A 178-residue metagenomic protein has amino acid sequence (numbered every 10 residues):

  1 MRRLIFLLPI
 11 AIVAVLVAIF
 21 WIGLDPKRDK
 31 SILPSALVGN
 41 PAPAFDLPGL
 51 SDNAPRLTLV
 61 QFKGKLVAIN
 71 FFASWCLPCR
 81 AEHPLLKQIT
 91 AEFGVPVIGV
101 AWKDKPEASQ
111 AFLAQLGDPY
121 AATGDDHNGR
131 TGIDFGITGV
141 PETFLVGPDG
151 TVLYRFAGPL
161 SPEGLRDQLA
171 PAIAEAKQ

Functional and structural regions predicted by a protein language model:
M1-P48, Q178: N-terminal targeting signals for export/organelle localization
F45-A68: A short beta-strand-turn-helix
A68-I69, V97: Hydrophobic beta-strand anchors of alpha/beta hydrolase catalytic cores
N70-W75, W102: Aromatic-flanked redox-active Cys/Sec active sites in thiol-based oxidoreductases, especially the WC-centered
S74-A81, E142: C-type cytochrome heme c attachment motif
R80-G117, D126-I133, D167: Structural microenvironment flanking redox-active thiols in thiol-disulfide oxidoreductases
A114-P119, D125-K177: Thiol/disulfide oxidoreductase modules built on the thioredoxin-like
